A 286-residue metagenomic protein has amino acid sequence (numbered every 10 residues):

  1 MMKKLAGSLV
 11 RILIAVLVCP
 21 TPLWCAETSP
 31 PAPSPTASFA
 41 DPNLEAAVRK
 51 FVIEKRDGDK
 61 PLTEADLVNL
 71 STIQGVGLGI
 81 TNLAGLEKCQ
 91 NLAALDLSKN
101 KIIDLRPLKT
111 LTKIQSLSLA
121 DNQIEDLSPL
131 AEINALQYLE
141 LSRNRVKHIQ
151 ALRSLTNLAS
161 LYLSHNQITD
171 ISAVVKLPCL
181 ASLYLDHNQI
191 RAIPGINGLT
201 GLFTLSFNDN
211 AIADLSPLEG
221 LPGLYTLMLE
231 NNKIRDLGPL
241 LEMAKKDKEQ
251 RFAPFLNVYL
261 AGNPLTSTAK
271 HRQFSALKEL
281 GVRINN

Functional and structural regions predicted by a protein language model:
M2, V10-I14, V18, I102 (+4 more regions): Short hydrophobic transmembrane-like helices used for membrane targeting/insertion
K3-L9, L13-A94, P107, T112 (+6 more regions): N-terminal capping/linker segments that flank leucine-rich repeat
L67, K88-L92, L108-I114, L130-L136 (+7 more regions): Leucine-rich repeat
S71-I73, L95-L97, L117-L119, L139-L141 (+5 more regions): Conserved hydrophobic beta-strand positions in leucine-rich repeat
L78-T81, K101-I103, Q123-E125, R145-K147 (+5 more regions): Canonical position 11/12 of the leucine-rich repeat
L83-L86, L105-L108, L127-L130, I149-L152 (+5 more regions): Canonical leucine-rich repeat
S98-K99, I103-K147, L155, S160-H165: A generic tandem-repeat structural signature
A159-G220: Eukaryotic tandem repeat interaction scaffolds
